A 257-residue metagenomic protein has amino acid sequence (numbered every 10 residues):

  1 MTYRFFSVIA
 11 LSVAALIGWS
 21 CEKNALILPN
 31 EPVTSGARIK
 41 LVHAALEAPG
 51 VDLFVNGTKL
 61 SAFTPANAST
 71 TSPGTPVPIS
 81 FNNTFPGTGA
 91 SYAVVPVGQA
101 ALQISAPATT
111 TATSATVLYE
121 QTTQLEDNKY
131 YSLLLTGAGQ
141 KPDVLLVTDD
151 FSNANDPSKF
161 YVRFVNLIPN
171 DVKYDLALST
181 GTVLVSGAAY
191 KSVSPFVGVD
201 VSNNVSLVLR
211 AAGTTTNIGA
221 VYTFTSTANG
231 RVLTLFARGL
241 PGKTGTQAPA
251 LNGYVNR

Functional and structural regions predicted by a protein language model:
M1-S20: Sec-dependent bacterial lipoprotein signal peptides
C21-R257: Intrinsically disordered, low-complexity polar regions and short flexible loop motifs
